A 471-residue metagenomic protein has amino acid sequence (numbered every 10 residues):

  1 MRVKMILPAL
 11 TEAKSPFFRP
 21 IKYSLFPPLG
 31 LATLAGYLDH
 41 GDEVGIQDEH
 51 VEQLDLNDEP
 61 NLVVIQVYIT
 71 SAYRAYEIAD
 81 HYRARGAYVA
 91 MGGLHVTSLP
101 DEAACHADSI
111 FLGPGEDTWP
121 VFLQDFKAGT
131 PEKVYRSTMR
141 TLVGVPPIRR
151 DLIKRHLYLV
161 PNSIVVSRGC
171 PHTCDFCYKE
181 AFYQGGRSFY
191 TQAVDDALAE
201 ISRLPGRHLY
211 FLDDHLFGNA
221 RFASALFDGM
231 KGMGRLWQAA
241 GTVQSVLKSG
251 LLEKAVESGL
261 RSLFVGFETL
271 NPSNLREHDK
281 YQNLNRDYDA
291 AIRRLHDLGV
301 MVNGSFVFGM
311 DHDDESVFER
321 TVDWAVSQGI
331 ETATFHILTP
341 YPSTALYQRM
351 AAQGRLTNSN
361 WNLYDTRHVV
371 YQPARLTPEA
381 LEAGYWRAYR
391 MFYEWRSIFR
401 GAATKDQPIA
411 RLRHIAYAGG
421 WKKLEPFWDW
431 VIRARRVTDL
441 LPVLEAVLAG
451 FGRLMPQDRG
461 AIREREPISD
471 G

Functional and structural regions predicted by a protein language model:
M1-L204: Acidic, low-complexity intrinsically disordered segments
R2-M5, E12, E43-I46, F126 (+4 more regions): Radical SAM enzyme core and accessory elements
P8-K14, P100-E102, R221, S273 (+4 more regions): Flexible glycine/acidic-rich beta-alpha junction loops that bind and position SAM and/or redox cofactors in anaerobic
Y37, G41, H81, R85 (+12 more regions): Alpha-helical structural signal in soluble globular domains
Y37-G45, L204, A291-V302, Q328 (+1 more regions): A structural motif corresponding to the C-terminal end of an alpha-helix and its immediate exit/capping segment
A90, F111, V134-Y135, Q238-A240 (+2 more regions): Structural detector of well-ordered beta-strand residues that form the stable sheet scaffold of enzyme domains
E102-V121, K254-L263, R320-F335: Structural recognition of alpha->loop->beta junctions
P147-N303, M310, S316, D323: Radical SAM [4Fe-4S] cluster-binding motif and immediate context
